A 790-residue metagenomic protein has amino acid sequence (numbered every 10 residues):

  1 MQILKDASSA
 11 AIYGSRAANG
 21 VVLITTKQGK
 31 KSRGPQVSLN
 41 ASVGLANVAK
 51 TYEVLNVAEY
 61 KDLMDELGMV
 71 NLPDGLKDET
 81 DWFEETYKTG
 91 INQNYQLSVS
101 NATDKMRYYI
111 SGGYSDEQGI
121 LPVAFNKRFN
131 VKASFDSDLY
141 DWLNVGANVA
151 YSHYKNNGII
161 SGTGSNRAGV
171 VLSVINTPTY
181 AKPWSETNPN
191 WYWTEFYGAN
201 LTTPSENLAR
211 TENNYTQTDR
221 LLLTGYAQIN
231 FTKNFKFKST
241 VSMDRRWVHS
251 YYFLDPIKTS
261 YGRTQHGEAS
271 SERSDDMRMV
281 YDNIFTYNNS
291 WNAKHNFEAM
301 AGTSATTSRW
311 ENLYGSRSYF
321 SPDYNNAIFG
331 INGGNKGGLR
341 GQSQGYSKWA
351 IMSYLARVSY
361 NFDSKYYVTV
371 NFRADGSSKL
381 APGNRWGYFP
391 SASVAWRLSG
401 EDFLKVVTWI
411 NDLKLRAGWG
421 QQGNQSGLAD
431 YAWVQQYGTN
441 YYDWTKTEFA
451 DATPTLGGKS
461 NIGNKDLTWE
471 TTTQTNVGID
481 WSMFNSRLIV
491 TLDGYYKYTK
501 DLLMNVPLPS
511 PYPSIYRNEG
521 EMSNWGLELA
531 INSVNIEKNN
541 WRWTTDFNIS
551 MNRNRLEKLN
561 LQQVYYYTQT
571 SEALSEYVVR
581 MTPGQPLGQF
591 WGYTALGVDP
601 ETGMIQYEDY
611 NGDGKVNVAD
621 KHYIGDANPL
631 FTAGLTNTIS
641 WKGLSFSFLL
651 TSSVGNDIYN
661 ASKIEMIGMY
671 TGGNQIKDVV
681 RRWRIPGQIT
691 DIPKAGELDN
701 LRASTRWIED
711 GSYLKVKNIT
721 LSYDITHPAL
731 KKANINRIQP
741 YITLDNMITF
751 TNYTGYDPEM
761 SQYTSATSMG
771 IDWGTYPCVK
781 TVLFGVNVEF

Functional and structural regions predicted by a protein language model:
Q2-E79, D138-T177, K182, N554 (+1 more regions): N-terminal, post-signal-peptide soluble/periplasmic segments of Gram-negative outer-membrane pore/transport systems
G20-V21, Q28-P122, I159-T163, K182-F196 (+2 more regions): Residues embedded in well-ordered regular secondary structure
T51-F83, V174-A209, N325-Q342, S347 (+3 more regions): Flexible glycine-rich, low-complexity coil/linker segments exposed to the extracellular/periplasmic environment
K61, G90-Q93, R128-F129, S134-L143 (+7 more regions): Extracellular/periplasmic, surface-exposed regions of secreted and cell-surface proteins
V70, F83, Y261, S377 (+2 more regions): Extracytoplasmic gating/loop element in the C-terminal half of outer-membrane beta-barrel translocons and assembly
W541, P600-E601, L635, V788: Aromatic-residue-lined binding/catalytic grooves and analogous aromatic/hydrophobic interfacial grooves in multimeric
D626-Y659: Glycine-rich, aromatic-lined ligand/substrate-binding cores of catalytic and carbohydrate-binding domains
